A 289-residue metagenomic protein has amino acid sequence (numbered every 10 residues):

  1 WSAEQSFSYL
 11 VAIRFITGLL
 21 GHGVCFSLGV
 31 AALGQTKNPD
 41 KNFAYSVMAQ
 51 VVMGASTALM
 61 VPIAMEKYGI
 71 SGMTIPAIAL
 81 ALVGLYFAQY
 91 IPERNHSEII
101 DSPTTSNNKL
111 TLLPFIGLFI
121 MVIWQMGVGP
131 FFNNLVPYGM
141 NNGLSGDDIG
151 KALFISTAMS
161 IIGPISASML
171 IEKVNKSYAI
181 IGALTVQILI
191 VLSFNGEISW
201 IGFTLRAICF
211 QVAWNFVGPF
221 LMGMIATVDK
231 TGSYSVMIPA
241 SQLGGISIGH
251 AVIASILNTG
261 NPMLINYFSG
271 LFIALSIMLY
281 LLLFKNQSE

Functional and structural regions predicted by a protein language model:
Y9-V24, V122, G202-F216: Hydrophobic core of transmembrane alpha-helices in multi-pass small-molecule transporters, especially MFS/SLC-type
F15-A49: Cytoplasmic helix-loop-helix junction between adjacent transmembrane helices in 12-TM secondary transporters
P62-M65, M73, A77-I100, L279-F284: C-terminal membrane-cytosol helix-exit motif in multi-pass small-molecule transporters
I63-L80, I253-A274: A membrane-interface helix-boundary motif in multi-pass transporters
L113-F154, A158-I161: Extracytoplasmic gate region of multi-pass secondary transporters
G163-K176, L257-N258: Helix-to-loop junctions at the C-terminal end of transmembrane segments in multipass secondary transporters
V174-L221: C-terminal transmembrane helical hairpin of 12-TM major facilitator-type secondary transporters
V228-P262, S269: A late C-terminal transmembrane helix in Major Facilitator Superfamily
